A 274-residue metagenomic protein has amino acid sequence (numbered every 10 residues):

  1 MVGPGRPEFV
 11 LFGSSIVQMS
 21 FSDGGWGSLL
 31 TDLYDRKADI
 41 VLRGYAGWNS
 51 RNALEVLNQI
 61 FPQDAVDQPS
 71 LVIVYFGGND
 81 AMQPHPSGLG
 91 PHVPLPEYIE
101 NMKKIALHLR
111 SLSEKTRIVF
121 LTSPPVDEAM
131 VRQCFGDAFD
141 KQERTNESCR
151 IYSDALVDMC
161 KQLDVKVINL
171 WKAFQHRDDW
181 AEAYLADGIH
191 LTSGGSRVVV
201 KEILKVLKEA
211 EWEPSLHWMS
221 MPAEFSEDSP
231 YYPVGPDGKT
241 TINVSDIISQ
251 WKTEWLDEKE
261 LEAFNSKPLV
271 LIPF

Functional and structural regions predicted by a protein language model:
V2-G5, G24-D39, N52-F274: Alpha-helical cap/lid subdomain in secreted, periplasmic, or secretory-pathway luminal O-acyl-processing enzymes
R6-D23, A46-N49, N79-A81: Catalytic nucleophile-elbow at a beta strand-turn-alpha helix junction centered on a G-D-S/GDSL motif, marking
